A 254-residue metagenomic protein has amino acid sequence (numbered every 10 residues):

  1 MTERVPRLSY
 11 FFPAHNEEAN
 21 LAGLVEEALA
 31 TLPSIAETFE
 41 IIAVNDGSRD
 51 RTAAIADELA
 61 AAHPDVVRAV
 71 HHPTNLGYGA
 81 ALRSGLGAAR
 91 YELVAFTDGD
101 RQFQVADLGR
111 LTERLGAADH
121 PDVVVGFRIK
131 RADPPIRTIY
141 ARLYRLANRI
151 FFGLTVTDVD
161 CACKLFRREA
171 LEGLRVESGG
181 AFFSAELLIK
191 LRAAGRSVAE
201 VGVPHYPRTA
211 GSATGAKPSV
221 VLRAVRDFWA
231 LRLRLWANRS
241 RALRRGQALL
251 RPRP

Functional and structural regions predicted by a protein language model:
M1-A30: N-proximal low-complexity "stem/linker" segments adjacent to membrane-targeting elements
M1-P6, L146, G153, V176-P254: Hydrophobic helical membrane-anchoring modules
P6-L8, L29-I42, R51, D65-R68: Short loop->beta transition adjacent to catalytic acidic/histidine clusters or analogous donor-positioning motifs
E17-L21, S48, Y78: Donor nucleotide-sugar binding loop of glycosyltransferases
L24, T52, L82, A106-L108 (+1 more regions): Acidic donor-diphosphate engagement hotspot in glycosyltransferases and nucleotidyltransferases that stabilizes
F39, A53-A88: Conserved donor nucleotide-binding strand/loop of the catalytic core
N45-A54, R101: A conserved acidic beta->alpha catalytic loop
H72-A88, L93-F96, Q102-A181, R208-A224 (+1 more regions): Acceptor/aglycone-binding surface of glycosyltransferases and processive sugar-polymer synthases
